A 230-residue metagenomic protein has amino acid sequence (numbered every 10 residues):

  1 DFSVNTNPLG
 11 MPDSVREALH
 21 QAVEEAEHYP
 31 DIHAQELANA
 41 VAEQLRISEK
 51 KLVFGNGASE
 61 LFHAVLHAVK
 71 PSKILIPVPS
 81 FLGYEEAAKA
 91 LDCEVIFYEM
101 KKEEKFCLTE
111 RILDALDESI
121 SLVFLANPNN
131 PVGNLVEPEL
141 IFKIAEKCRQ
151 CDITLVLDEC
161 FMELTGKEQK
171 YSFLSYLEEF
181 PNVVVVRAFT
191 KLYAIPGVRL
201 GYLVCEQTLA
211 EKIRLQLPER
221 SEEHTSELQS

Functional and structural regions predicted by a protein language model:
D1-G57, A64: N-terminal small-domain helix-loop-helix segment of the aminotransferase-like
F2, V123, D158-C160, V186 (+1 more regions): Structural scaffold positions in well-ordered secondary structure
N5-P8, A58-S59, F81, N127-P131 (+2 more regions): Short glycine-rich anion-binding loops that position phosphate/pyrophosphate groups of nucleotides and phosphorylated
G10-P12, H33, N182-S226, S230: PLP-dependent aminotransferase class I/II
E17, Q21, E43, H63 (+6 more regions): Short, well-ordered alpha-helices that flank and scaffold nucleotide-derived cofactor binding pockets
S48-L52, S72-K73, E159, P181-N182: Short acidic capping loops at alpha-helix termini that bridge into adjacent secondary structure
H67-L125: PLP-dependent aminotransferase-like
F106-S119, P131-L155, E159-L192: Active-site pre-lysine segment of PLP-dependent enzymes
